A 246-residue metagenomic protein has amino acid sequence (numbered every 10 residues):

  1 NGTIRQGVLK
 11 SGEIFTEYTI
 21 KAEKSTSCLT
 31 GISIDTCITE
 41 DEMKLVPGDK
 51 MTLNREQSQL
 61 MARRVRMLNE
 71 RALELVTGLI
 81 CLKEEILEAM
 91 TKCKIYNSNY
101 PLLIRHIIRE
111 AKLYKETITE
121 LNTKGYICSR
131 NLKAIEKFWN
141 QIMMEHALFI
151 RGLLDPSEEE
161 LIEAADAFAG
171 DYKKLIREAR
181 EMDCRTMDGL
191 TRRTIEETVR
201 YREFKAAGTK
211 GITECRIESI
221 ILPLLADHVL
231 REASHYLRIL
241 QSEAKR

Functional and structural regions predicted by a protein language model:
N1-R246: Surface-exposed peri-terminal alpha-helical interaction modules
